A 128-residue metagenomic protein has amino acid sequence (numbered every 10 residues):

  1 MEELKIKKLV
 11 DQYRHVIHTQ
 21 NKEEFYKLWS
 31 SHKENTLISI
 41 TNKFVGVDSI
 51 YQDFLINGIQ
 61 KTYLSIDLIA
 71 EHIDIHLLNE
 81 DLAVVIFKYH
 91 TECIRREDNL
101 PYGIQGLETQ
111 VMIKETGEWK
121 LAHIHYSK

Functional and structural regions predicted by a protein language model:
E3-L4, K22-L77, F87-K88: A solvent-exposed, acidic/Ser-Thr-rich amphipathic alpha-helical stretch
Q12-Y13, F25: Generic hydrophobic alpha-helical segments
L64-D67, D81-A83, L100-I104: A generic structural micro-feature
L77-L78, K114: Generic beta-strand structural signal
D81-T91: A short hydrophobic beta-strand element
E92-Y102: Short, cysteine-centered beta-strand-loop-beta hairpins and adjacent loop/turn segments enriched in charged/polar
G103-K128: Short beta-strand edge/turn micro-motifs at domain boundaries
